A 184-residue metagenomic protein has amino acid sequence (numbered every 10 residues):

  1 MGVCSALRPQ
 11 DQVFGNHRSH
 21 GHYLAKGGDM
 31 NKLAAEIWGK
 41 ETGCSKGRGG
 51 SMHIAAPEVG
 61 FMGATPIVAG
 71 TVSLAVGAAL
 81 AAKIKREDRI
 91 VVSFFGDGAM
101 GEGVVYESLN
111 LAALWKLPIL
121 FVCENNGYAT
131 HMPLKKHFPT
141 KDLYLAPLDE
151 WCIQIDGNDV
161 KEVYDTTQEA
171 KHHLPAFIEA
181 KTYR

Functional and structural regions predicted by a protein language model:
M1-W115, P133-T140, Y144-D149: Cofactor-binding active-site loop characterized by glycine-rich and histidine/acidic residues
F94, F121-V122: Residue-level marker for buried hydrophobic side chains located in beta-strands that build the well-ordered beta-sheet
V122-R184: Thiamine diphosphate
